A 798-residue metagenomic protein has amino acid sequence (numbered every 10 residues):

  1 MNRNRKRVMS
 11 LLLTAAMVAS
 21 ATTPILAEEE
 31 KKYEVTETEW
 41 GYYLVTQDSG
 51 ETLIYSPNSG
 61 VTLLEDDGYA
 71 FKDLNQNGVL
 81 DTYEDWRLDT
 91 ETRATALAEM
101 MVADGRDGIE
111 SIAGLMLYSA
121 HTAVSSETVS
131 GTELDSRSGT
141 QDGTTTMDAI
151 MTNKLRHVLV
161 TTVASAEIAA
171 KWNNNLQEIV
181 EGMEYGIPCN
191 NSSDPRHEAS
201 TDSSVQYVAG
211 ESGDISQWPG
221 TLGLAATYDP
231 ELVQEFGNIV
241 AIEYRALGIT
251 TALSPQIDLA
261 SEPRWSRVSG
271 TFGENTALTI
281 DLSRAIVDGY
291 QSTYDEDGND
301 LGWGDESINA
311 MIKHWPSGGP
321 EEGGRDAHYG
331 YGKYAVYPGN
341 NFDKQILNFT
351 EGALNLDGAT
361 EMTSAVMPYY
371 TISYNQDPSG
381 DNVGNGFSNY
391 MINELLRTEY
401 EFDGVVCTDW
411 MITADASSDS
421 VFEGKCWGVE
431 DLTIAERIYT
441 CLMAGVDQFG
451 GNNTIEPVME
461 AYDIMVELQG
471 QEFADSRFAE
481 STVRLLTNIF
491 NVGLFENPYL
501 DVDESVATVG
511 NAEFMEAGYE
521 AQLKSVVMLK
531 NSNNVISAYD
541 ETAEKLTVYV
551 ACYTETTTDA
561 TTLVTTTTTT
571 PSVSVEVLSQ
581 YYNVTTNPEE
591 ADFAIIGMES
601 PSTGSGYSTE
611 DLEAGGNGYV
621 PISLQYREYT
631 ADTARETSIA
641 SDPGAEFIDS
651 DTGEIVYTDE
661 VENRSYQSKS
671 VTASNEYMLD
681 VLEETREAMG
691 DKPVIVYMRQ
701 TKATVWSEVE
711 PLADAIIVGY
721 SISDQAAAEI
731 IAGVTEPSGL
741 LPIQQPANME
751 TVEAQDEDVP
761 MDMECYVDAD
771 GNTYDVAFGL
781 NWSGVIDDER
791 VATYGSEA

Functional and structural regions predicted by a protein language model:
M1-L11: Bacterial N-terminal signal peptides that target proteins for export
L11-L13, G319: A periodicity- and composition-biased signal for non-globular, repetitive helical segments
L13-A21, N534: Hydrophobic core
A15, T23, T566-T568: N-terminal compositionally biased, intrinsically disordered segments and leader/signal-like regions
A19-E29: Intrinsically disordered, low-complexity Ser/Thr/Pro-rich tracts
A27-A798: Glycoside hydrolase catalytic-domain context in secreted enzymes
